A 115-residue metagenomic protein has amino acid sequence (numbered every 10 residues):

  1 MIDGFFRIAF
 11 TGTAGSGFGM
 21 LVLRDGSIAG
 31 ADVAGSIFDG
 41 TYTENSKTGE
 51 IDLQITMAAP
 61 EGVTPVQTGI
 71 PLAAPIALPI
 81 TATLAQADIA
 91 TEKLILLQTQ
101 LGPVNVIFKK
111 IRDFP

Functional and structural regions predicted by a protein language model:
M1-G15: Tryptophan-anchored aromatic micro-motifs
I2, G17, I28, F38 (+2 more regions): Structural detector for hydrophobic anchor residues on beta-strands
D3-F5, D39, E50, N105: Exposed beta-strand and adjacent loop surfaces of beta-rich binding modules that mediate intermolecular recognition
F10-A14, D52-P115: Beta-sheet ligand-binding and adhesion/scaffold domains
G15-A58, T99: N-terminal glycine/threonine-rich, aromatic-flanked beta-hairpin/loop signature
